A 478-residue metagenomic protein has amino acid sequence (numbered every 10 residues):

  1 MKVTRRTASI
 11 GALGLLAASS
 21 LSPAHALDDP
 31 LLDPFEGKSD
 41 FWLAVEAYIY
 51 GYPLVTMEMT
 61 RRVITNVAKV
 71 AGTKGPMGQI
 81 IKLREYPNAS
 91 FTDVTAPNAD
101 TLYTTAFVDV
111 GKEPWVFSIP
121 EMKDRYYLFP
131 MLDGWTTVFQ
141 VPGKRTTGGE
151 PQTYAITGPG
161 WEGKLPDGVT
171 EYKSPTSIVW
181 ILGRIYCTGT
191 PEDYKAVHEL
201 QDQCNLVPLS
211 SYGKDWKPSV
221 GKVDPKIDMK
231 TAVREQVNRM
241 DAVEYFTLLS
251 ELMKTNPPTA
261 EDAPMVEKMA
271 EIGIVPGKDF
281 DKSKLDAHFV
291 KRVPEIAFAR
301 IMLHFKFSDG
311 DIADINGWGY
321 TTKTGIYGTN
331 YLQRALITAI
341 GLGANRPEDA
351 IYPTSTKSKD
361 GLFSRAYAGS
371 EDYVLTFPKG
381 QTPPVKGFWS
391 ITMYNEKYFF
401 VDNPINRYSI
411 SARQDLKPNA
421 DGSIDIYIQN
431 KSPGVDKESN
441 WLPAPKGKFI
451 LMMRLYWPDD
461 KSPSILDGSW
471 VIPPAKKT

Functional and structural regions predicted by a protein language model:
M1-L15: N-terminal secretory signal peptides and thylakoid transit peptides that target proteins across membranes
L15-A18, T321: Intrinsically disordered, low-complexity, compositionally biased regions/tails
A18-A24: C-terminal segment of classical bacterial N-terminal signal peptides
L27-T478: A compositional/structural signature for long, glycine/proline-rich flexible linkers and loops on extracytoplasmic
